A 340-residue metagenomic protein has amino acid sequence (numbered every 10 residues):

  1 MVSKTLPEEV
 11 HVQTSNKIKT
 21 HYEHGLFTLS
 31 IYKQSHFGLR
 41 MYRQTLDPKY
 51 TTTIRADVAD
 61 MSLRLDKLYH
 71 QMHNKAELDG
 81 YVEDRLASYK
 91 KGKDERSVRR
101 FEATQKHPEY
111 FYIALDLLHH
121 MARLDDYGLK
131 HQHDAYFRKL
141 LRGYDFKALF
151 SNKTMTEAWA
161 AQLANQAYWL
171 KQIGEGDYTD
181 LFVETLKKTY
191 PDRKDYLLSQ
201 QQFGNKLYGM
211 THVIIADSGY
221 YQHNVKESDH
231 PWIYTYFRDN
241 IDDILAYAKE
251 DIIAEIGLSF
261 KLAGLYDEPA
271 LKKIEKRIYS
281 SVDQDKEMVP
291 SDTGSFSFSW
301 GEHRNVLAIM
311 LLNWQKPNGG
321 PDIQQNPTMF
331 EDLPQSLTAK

Functional and structural regions predicted by a protein language model:
V2-H70, N74, L78-E83, A87 (+4 more regions): Terminal, non-catalytic domain-edge segments
E95-D251, K261-A263, K272: Eukaryote-skewed repeat-based solenoidal scaffolds used as protein-protein interaction platforms, primarily
